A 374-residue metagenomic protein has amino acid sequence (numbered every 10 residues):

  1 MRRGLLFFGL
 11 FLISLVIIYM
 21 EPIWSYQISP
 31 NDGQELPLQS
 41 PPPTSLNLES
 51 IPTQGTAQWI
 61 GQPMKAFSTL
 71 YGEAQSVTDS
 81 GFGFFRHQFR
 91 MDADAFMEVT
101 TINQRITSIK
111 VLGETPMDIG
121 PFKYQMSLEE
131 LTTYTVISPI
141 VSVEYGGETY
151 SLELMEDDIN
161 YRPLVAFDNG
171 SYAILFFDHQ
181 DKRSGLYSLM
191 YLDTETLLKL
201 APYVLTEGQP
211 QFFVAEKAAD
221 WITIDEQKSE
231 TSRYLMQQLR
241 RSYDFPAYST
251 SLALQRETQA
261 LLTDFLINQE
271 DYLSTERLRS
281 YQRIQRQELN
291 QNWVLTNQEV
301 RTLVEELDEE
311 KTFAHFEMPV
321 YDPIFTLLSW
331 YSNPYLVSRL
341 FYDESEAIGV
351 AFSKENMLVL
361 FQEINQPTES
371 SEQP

Functional and structural regions predicted by a protein language model:
G4-P22: Hydrophobic membrane-insertion alpha-helices, especially the h-region of bacterial N-terminal signal peptides
I18-Y248, T263: Short helix/turn-capping signatures at newly exposed starts of structured segments
T69, T133, Y234, Q238 (+6 more regions): Charged/polar, solvent-exposed surface patches and flexible loops
T115-D118, F122-G170, Q282-S371: A well-ordered secondary-structure block
P210-E216, P367-P374: Intrinsically disordered, low-complexity repeat and linker tracts
I222-N292, T296, L336-V337, E344-I348: Short, well-ordered surface patches within globular domains
